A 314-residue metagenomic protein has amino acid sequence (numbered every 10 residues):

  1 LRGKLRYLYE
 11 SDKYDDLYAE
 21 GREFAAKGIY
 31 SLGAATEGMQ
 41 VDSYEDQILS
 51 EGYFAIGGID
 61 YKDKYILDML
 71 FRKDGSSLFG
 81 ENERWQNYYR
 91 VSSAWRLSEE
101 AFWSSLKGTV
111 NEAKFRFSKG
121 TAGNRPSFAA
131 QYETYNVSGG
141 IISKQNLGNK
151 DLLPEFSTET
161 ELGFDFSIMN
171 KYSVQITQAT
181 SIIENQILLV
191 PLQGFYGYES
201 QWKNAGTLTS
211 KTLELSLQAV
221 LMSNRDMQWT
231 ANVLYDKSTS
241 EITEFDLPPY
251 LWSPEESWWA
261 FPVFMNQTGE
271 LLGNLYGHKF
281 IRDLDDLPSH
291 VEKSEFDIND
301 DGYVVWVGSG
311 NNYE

Functional and structural regions predicted by a protein language model:
L1, I48-G80, R84-E99, S157-E159 (+3 more regions): Surface-exposed extracellular loop regions of Gram-negative outer-membrane beta-barrel proteins
L1-I66, K119, L147: Outer-membrane beta-barrel transmembrane domain signature of Gram-negative proteins, especially the mid-to-C-terminal
D12, K203, M222-E314: Conserved small-residue
K13-V41, A129-G148, Q193-Q201, L251-N266 (+1 more regions): Surface-exposed loop/turn segments flanking beta-strands in extracellular/periplasmic regions
D15-R22, G80-W85, S105, F128-Y132 (+2 more regions): Outer-membrane beta-barrel translocator domains and adjoining extracellular loop/strand segments of Gram-negative
E37-F54, E133-V174, S200-N224, L271: Outer-membrane beta-barrel signature, preferentially recognizing the C-terminal barrel domain of Gram-negative
E100-A130: Outer-membrane beta-barrel translocator/channel fold
N149, L153, A179-S223, N232 (+3 more regions): Outer membrane beta-barrel strand-and-loop segments of large Gram-negative receptors, especially TonB-dependent
